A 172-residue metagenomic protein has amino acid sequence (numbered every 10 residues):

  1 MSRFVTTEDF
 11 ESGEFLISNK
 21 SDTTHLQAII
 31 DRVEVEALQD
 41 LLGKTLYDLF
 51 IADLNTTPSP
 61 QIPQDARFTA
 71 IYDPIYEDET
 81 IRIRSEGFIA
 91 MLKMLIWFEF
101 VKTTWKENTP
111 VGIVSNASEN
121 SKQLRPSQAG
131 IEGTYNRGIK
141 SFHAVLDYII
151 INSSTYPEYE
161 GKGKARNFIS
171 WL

Functional and structural regions predicted by a protein language model:
M1-I89, T103-V111, S115-N116, Q123 (+1 more regions): Conserved short "hinge" loops at termini or chain/domain junctions
